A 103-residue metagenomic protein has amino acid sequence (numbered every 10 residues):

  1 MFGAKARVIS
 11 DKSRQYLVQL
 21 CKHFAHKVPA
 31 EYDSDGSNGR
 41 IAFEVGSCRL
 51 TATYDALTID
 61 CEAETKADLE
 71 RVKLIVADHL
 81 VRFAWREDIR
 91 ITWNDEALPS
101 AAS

Functional and structural regions predicted by a protein language model:
M1-S13: Terminal, regulation- and interaction-focused segments at domain boundaries
G3, G36-R40, Y54-T58: A generic structural signal for beta-strand entry/edge sites
A4, P29-Y32, R71: Domain-level signature for proteins that mediate thiol-based redox and metal-cofactor handling
R14-Q19, F24: Short Lys/Arg-enriched alpha/beta "domain-start" segment
H23, A56-L57, T65-D68: Short, surface-exposed beta-strand-loop junctions and turns on beta-sheet-rich folds
H26-G46: Ser/Thr-rich, low-complexity intrinsically disordered terminal regions
C48-A63: Beta-strand/loop substructures that line and gate deep hydrophobic ligand-binding cavities in soluble
C61-A102: C-terminal structural segments of small proteins and small subunits
